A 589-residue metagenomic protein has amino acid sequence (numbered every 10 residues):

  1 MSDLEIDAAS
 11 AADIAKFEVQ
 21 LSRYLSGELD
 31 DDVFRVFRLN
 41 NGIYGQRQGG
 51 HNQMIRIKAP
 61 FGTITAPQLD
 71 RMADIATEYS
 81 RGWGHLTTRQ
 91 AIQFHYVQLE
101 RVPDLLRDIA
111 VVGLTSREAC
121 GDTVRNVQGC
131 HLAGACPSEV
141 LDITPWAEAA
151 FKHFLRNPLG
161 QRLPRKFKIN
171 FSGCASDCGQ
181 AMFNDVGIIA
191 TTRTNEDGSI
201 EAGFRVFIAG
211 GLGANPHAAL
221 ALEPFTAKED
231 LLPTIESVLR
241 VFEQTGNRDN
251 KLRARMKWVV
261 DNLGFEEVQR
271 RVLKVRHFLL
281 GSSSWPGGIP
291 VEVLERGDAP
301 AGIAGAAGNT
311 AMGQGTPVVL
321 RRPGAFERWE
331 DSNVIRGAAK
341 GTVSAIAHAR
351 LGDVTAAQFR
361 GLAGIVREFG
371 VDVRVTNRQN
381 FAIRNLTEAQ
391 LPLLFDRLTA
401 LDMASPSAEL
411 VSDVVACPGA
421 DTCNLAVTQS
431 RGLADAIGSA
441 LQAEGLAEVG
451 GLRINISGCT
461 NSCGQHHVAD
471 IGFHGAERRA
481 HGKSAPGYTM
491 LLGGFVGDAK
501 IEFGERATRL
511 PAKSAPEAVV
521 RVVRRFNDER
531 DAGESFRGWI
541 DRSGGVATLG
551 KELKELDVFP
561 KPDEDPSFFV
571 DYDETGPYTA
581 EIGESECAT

Functional and structural regions predicted by a protein language model:
M1-T589: Peripheral terminal and linker regions in Fe-S/redox and tRNA-modifying enzymes
